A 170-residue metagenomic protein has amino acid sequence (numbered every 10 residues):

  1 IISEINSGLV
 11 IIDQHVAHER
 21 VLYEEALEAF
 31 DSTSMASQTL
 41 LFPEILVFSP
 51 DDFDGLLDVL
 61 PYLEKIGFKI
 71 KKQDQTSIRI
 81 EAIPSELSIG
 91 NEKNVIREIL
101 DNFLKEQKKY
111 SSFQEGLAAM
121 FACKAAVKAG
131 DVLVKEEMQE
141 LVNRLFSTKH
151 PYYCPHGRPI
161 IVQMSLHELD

Functional and structural regions predicted by a protein language model:
I1-D170: Long, charged low-complexity intrinsically disordered regions
